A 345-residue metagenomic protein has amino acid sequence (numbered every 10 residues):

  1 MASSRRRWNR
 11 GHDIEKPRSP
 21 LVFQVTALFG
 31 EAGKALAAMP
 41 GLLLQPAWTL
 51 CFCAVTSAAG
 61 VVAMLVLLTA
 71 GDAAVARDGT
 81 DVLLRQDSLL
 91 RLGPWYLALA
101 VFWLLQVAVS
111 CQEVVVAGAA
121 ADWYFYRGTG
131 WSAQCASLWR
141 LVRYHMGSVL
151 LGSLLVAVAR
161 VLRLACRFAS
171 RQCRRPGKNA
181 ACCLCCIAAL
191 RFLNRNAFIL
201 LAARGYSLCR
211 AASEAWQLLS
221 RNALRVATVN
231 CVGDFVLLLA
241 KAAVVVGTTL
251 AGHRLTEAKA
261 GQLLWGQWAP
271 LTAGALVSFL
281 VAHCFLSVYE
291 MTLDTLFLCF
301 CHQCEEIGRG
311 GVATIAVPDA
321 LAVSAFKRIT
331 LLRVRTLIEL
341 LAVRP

Functional and structural regions predicted by a protein language model:
M1-P345: Hydrophobic alpha-helical membrane segments
